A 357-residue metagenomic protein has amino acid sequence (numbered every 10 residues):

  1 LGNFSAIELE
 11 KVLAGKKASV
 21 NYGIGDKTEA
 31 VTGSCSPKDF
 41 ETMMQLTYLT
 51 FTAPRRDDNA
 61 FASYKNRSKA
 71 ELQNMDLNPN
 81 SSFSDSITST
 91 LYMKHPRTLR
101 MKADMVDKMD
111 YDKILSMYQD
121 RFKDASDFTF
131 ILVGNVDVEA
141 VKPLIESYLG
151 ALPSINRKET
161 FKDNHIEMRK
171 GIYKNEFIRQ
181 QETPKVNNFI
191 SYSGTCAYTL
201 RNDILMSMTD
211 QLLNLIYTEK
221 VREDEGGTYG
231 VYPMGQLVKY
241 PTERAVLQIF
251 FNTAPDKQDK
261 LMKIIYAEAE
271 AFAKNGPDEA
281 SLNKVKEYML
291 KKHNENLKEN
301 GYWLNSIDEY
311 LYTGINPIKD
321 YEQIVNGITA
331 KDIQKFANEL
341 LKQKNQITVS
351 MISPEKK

Functional and structural regions predicted by a protein language model:
G2-T52, K65-K69, Q73, P79-V106 (+4 more regions): M16 family metallopeptidases and their MPP-like homologs
R55-F61, V106-M109: Peptidyl-prolyl cis-trans isomerase
Q119-R121, I178-E182, V238-P241, L340: Replace "in large, NTP-powered and nucleic-acid-processing enzymes" with "in large, NTP-powered factors and other
D124, T129-T195, P354-K357: An aromatic/glycine/proline-enriched structural segment found at the starts of mature extracellular/organellar domains
E146-G150, M208, G226, Y266-A267: Short, solvent-exposed amphipathic alpha-helical segments in soluble enzyme and RNA/protein-processing domains
E219: Long, His/Glu/Asp-enriched segments that create or flank divalent metal/ion-associated functional microenvironments
A330-N338: Low-complexity, intrinsically disordered Gly/Pro/Thr-rich segments
